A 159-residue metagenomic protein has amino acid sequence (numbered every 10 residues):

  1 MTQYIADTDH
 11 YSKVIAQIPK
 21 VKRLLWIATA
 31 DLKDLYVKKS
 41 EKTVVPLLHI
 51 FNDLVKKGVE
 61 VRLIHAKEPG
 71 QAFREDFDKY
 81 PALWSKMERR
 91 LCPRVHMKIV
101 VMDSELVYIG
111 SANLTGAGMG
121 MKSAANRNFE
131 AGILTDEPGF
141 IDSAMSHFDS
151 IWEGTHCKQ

Functional and structural regions predicted by a protein language model:
M1-L63: PLD-like (HKD) phosphodiesterase/transphosphatidyltransferase domain
D7, I64-A66, R90-C92: Conserved beta-strand termini and adjacent loop/short-helix elements that scaffold enzyme active sites in alpha/beta
D34-Y36, G70-F73: Short, solvent-exposed loop/turn segments at secondary-structure junctions
H65-G70, V95, G139: Short beta-alpha junction loops
F77-P93: Structural recognition of alpha->loop->beta junctions
R90-R94, V100, N126: Short solvent-exposed loop/turn micro-motifs enriched in small/polar/acidic residues
K98-V101, A131-I133: Short beta-strand scaffold segments in enzyme catalytic cores
L106-Q159: Signature of lipid phosphatidyltransferase scaffolds
